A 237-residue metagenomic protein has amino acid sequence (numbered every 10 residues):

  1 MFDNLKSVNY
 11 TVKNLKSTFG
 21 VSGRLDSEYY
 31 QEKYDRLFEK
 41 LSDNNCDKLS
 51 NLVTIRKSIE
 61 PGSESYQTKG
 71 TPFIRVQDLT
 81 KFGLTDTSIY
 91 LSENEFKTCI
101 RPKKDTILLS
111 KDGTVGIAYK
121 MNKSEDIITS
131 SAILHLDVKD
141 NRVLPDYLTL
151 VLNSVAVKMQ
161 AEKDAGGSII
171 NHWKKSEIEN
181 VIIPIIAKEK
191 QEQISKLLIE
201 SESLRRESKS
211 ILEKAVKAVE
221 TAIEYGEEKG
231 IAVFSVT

Functional and structural regions predicted by a protein language model:
M1-I59, A187-T237: Non-catalytic DNA-recognition/assembly elements of restriction-modification systems
C46-G62, Q77-K104: Sequence-specific dsDNA recognition surfaces
P61-G70, K163-A165, I231-S235: Short coil/turn segments at secondary-structure boundaries
T80-I89, I107-S130, M159-K163: Short, ligand-facing micro-motifs at secondary-structure edges
K97-I100, S110-V151: A short beta-sheet element
D126-L134, G167-E189: A short glycine-rich beta-alpha junction/loop motif
P145-K174: Short, positively charged
